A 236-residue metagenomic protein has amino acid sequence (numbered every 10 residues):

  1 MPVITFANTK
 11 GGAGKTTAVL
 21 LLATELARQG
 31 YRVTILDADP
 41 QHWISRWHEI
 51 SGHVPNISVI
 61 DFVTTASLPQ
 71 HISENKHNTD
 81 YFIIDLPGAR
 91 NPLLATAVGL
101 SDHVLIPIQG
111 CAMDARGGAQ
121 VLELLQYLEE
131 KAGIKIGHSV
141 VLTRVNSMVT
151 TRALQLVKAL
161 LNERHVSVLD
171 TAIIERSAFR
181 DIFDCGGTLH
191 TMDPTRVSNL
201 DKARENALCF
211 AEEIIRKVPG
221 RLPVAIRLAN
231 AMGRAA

Functional and structural regions predicted by a protein language model:
V3, A7-T9, L20-A95, D184 (+1 more regions): P-loop/Walker-type NTP enzyme "switch/lid" segment
K15: Conserved lysine of the Walker
Q29, T34, P87-T171, A236: Conserved catalytic-core segment of NTP-binding enzymes
I50-V54, L124-L125, K158, G187-H190: Short, hinge-like loop/turn segments at secondary-structure boundaries
K158-H190: Beta-strand-loop-alpha "switch" segments that mediate conformational coupling across diverse proteins
I182-R204, L208: Inter-lobe coupling/hinge region of RecA-like P-loop helicase motors
C209-R221: C-terminal alpha-helix
G220-A236: P-loop NTP-binding site
